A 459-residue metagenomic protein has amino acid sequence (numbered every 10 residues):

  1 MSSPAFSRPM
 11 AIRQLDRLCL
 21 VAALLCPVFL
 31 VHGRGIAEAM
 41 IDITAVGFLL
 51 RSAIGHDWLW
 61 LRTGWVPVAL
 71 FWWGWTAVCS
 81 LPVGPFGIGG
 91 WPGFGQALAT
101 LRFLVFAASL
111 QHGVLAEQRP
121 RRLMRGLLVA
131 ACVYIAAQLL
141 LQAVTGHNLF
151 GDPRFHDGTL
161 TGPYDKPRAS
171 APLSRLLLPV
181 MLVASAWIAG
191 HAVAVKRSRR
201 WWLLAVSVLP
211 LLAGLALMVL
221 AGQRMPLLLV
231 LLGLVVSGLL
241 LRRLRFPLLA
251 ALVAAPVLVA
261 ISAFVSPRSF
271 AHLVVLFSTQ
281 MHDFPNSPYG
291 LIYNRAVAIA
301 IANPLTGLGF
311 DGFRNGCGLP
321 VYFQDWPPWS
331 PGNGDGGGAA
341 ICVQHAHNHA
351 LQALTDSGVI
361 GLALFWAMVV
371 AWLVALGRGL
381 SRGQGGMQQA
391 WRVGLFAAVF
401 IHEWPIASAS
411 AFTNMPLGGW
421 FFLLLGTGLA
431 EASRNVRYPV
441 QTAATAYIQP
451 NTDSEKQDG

Functional and structural regions predicted by a protein language model:
M1-P92, H112-G126, W187-L204, Q388 (+1 more regions): Transmembrane signal-anchor hairpin modules in multi-pass inner-membrane enzymes, especially those that act on
A22, C26, V105, R121-H156 (+6 more regions): Alpha-helical transmembrane segments of multi-pass inner-membrane proteins
P27-H32, W75-G90, L141, L212-A221 (+1 more regions): Transmembrane-helix signature of polytopic, lipid-linked glycan biosynthesis machinery
R34-M40, G95-A99, G162-L177, M225 (+3 more regions): Membrane-interface micro-motifs in multi-pass membrane enzymes
I43-L49, V230, L234-V235, M368 (+1 more regions): Transmembrane alpha-helices of multi-pass inner-membrane enzymes
P153-T159, H282-N286, G312-T355: Interfacial juxtamembrane loops and adjacent helix segments that form the catalytic/substrate-binding surfaces
L220-A221, G238-N286, L291-A302, F310: A membrane-periplasm/extracellular boundary helix in multi-pass inner-membrane enzymes that assemble envelope glycans
D356-F400: Hydrophobic transmembrane alpha-helices and their immediate junctions
